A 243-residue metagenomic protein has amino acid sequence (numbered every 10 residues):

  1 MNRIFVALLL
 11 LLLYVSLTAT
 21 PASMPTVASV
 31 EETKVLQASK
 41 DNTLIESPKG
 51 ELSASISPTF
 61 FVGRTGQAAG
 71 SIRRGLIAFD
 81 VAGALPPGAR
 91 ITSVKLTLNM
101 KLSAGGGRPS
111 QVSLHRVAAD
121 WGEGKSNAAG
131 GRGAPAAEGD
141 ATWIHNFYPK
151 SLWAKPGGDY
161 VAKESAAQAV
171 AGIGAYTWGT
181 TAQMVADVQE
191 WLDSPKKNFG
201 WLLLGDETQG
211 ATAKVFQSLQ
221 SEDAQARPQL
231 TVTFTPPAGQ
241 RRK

Functional and structural regions predicted by a protein language model:
M1-I4: Positively charged n-region of N-terminal signal peptides that target proteins for export
A7-T18: Bacterial N-terminal signal peptides
A22-G83, G122, E207-G210, Q220-R242: Flexible, small-residue-rich N-terminal segments that precede or flank a structured functional core
I72-R74, L85-K95: Extended extracellular/luminal ectodomain segments enriched in beta-structured repeat modules
F79, R90-L102, L230: A short beta-strand element within beta-rich, extracytoplasmic domains of secreted/secretory-pathway proteins
N99-R108, Q209-A211: Extended, low-complexity, turn-rich repeat/linker tracts enriched in Gly/Pro/Ser/Thr and Asp/Glu that occur
S103-D193, K197: Beta-strand-rich interaction/scaffold domains
A186-D223, F234-P236: Ser/Thr/Pro-rich, low-complexity mucin-like regions that serve as glycosylated stalks/linkers or repetitive adhesive
